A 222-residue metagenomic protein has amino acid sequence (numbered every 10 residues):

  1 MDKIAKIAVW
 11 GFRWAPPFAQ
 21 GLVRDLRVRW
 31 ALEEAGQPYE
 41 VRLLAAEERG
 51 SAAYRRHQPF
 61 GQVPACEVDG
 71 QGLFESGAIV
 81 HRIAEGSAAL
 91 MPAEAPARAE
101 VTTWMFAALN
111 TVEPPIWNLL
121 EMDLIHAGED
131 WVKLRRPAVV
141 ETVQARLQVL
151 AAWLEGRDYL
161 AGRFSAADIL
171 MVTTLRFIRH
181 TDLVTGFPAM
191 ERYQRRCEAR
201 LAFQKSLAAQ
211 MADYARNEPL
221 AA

Functional and structural regions predicted by a protein language model:
M1-R135, E141: GST-like domain detector, emphasizing the conserved glutathione-binding G-site in the N-terminal thioredoxin-like
I4, A108-A199, S206: GST-like fold's C-terminal all-alpha helical module
R42, S76, P188, L207-A208: Residue-level detector of family-conserved "landmark" positions at structurally sensitive sites
A45, A166, Q210-M211: Short, solvent-exposed turn/loop segments enriched in Gly/Ser/Thr/Pro and often Arg
R55, A99-T102, L170, E191 (+1 more regions): Generic structural signal for individual residues within well-ordered alpha-helical segments across diverse proteins
F60, G86, G156-R157, R200: Structured helix-beta-strand junction loops
Q71, T174, M211: Flexible loop residues that form catalytic and substrate-binding hotspots at small-molecule/glycan-binding clefts
A208-A222: Terminal-tail/helix-coil boundary detector
